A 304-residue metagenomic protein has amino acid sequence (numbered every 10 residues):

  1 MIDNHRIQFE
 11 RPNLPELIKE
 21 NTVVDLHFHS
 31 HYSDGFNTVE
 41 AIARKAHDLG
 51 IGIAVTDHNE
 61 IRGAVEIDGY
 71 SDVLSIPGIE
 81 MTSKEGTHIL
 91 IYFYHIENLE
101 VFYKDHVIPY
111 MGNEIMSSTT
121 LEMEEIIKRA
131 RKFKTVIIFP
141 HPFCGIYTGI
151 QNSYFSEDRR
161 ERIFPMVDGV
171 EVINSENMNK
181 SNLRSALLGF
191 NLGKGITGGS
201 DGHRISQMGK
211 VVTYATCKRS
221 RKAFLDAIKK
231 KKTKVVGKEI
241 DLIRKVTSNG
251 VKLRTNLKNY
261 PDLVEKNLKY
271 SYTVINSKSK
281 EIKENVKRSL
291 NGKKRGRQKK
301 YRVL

Functional and structural regions predicted by a protein language model:
M1-Y32, F36-R44, L49, A64-P77 (+3 more regions): Charged catalytic cores and adjacent phosphate/nucleic-acid-binding surfaces used for phosphate/nucleic-acid chemistry
S30-H31, I53-E60: Ser/Thr-glycine-rich phosphate-binding loops at phosphate-binding pockets of nucleotides, nucleotide cofactors
T38, N59, L121-E122, S181: Residue-level preference for nonpolar/small residues embedded in alpha-helices
I53, I137, I196: Hydrophobic anchor at the start of a short beta-strand that flanks the dinucleotide cofactor-binding loop
H58-N59, E80, P142, G202: Short, ordered loop/turn segments at secondary-structure junctions
E97-I115: Active-site neighborhood of divalent metal-dependent phosphoester bond hydrolases
P109-F155: Divalent metal-binding pocket/active-site signature
